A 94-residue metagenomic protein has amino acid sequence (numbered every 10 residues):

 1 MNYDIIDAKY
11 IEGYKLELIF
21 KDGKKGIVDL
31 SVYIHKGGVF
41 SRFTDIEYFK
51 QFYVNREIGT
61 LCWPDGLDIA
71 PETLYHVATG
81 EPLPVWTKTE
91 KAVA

Functional and structural regions predicted by a protein language model:
M1-A94: Motif-centric detector for short Cys/His coordination patterns
